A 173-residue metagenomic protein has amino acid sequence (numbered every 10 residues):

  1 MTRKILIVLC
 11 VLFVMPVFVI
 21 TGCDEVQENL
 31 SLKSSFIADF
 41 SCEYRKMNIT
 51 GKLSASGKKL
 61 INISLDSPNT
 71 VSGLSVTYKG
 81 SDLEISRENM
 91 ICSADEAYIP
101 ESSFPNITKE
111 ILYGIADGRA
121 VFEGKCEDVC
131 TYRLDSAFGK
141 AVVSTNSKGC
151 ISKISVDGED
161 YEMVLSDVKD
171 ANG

Functional and structural regions predicted by a protein language model:
M1-L9: Bacterial N-terminal signal peptides that target proteins for export
I7, P16-L60, T70, A97 (+3 more regions): N-terminal leader/targeting segments and the immediate start of mature chains
L12-F13: Repetitive helical segments and hydrophobic/amphipathic motifs
E28-F36, F40, S86-F138: Flexible, processing/modification-adjacent segments and terminal tails in exported/periplasmic/extracellular proteins
A55-G114, E159-E162: An acidic-aromatic
N62-N69, L74, A120-G173: Gly/Pro-enriched, hydrophobic low-complexity segments that function as extracytoplasmic propeptides/linkers
